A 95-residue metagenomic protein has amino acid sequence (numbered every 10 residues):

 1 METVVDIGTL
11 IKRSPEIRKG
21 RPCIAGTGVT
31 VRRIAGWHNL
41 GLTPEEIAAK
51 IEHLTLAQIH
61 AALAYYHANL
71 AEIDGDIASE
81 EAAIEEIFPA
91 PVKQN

Functional and structural regions predicted by a protein language model:
M1-V29: N-terminal first-folded block
T30-N95: Long, charge-rich, low-complexity alpha-helical segments
